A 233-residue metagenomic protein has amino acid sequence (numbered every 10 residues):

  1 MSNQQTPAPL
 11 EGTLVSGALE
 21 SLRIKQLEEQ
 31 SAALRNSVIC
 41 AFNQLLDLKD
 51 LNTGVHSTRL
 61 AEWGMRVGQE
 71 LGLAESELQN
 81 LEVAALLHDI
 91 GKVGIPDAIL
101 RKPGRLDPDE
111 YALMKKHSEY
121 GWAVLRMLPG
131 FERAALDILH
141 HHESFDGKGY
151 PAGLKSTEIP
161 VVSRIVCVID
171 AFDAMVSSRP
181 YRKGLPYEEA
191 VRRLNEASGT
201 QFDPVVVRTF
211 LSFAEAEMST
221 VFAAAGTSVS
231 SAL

Functional and structural regions predicted by a protein language model:
N3-V15, L19-L22, Q26-L233: Metal-dependent catalytic cores of enzymes that make or break cyclic nucleotides and related phosphoester linkages
